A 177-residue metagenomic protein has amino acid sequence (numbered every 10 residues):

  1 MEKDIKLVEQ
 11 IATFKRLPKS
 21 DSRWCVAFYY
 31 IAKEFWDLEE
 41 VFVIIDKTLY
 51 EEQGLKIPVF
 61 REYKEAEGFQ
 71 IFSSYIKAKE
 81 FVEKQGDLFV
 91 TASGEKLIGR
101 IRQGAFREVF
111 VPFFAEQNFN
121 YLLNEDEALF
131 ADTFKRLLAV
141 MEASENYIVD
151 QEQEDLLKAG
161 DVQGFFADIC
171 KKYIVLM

Functional and structural regions predicted by a protein language model:
M1-M177: An interfacial alpha-helical scaffold signature
